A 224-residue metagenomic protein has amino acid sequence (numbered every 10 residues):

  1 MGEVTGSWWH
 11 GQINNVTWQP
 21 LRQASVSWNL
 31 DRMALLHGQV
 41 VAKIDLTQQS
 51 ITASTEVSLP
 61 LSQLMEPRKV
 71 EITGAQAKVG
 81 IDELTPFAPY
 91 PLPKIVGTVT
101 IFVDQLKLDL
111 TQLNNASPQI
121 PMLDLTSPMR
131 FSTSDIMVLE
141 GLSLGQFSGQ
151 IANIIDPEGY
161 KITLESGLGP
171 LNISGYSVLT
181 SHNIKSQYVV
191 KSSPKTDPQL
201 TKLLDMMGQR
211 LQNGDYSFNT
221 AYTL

Functional and structural regions predicted by a protein language model:
G2-P93, D104-L106: N-terminal beta-strand/beta-hairpin edge segment
V16, T111-L113, Y176, V189: Surface loops and adjacent helix of pleckstrin homology
P20-W28, T47-E56, A88-L108, G141-S148 (+2 more regions): Amphipathic hydrophobic-ligand
R32, Q48, L61, T133-D135 (+2 more regions): Transmembrane beta-strands of outer-membrane beta-barrel pores
G38-I44, S132, G159-E165: Transmembrane beta-strand segments that form the barrel wall of outer-membrane beta-barrel proteins
A42, L125-M129, S186: Transmembrane beta-strands of outer-membrane beta-barrel proteins
V57-P157, S166: Elongated, acidic membrane-bridging lipid-handling scaffolds and related periplasm/extracellular "bridge/tunnel" systems
E140-L224: Extended terminal
